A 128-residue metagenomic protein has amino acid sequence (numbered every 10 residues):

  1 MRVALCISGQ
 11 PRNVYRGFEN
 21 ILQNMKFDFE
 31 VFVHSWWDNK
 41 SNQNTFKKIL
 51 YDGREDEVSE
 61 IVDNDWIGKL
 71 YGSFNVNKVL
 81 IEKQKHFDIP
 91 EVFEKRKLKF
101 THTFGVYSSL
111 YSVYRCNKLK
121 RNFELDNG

Functional and structural regions predicted by a protein language model:
M1-G128: ER/Golgi luminal nucleotide-sugar-dependent glycosyltransferases, focusing on the catalytic module
